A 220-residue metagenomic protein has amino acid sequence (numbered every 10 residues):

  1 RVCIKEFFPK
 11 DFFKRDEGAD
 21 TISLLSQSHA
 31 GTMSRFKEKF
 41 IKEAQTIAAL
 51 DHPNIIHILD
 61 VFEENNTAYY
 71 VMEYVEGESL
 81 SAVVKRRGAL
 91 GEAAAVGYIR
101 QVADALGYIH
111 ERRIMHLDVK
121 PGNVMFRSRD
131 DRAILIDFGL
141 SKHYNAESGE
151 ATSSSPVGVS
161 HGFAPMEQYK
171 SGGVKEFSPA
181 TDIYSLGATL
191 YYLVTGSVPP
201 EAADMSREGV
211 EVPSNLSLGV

Functional and structural regions predicted by a protein language model:
E17-A49: AlphaC helix of the eukaryotic protein kinase fold
V61: Activation-segment/catalytic-loop signature of the eukaryotic protein kinase fold
N65-S79, V83: Conserved short submotifs of the Hanks-type protein kinase catalytic core that shape the nucleotide-binding pocket
Y98-I99: Activation segment signature within eukaryotic-like protein kinase domains
V102-I114: Protein kinase catalytic-loop region centered on the HRD/HxD motif
N123-I136: Conserved protein kinase catalytic/activation segment
G162-V220: C-terminal lobe helix-coil module of Hanks-type protein kinase domains
